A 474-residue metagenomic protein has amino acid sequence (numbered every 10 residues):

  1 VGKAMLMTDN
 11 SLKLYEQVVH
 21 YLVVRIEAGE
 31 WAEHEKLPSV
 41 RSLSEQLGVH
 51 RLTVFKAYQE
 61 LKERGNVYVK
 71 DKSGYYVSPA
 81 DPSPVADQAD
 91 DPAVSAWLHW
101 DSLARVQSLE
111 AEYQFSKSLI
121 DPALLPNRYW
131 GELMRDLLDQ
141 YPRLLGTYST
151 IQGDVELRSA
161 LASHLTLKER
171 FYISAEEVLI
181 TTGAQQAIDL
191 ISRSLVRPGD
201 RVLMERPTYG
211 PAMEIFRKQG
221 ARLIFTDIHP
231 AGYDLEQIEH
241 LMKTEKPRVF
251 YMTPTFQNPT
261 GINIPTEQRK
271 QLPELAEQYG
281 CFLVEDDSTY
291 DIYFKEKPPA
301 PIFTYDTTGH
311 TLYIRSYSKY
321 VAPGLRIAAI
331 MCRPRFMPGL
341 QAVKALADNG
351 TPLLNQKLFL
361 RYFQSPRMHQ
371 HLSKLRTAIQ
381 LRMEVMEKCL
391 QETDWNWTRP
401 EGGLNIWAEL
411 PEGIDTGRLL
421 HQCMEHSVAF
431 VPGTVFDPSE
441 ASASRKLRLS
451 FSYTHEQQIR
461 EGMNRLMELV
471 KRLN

Functional and structural regions predicted by a protein language model:
V1-R135, Q341, A345-P352, R361-F363 (+7 more regions): N-terminal basic, amphipathic alpha-helical segments
L47, Q219, E245, Q278-Y279 (+3 more regions): Helix C-cap/helix->beta junction micro-motif
Y68-K70, I173, F430: Short beta-strand "wing" residues that participate in macromolecule-binding interfaces
L144-Y279, D291-I292, K297-Y305, M467: Conserved core of the PLP fold type I
T307-T377: Conserved core segment of the aminotransferase class I/II
T377-E387, W397-E409, M424: Conserved glycine-rich beta-strand-loop-beta hairpin in the small C-terminal domain of fold type I
